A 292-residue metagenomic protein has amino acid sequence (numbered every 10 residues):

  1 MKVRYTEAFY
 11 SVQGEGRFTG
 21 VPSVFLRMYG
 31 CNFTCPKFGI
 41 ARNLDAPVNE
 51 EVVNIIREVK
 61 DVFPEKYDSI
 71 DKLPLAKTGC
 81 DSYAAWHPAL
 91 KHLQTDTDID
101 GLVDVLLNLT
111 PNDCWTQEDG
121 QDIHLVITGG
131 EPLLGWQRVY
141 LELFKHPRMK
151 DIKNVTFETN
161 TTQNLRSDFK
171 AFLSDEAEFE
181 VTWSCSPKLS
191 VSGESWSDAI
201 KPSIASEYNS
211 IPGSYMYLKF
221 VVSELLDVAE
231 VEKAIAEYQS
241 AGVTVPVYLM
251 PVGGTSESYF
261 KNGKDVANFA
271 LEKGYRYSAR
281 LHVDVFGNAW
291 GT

Functional and structural regions predicted by a protein language model:
M1-G20, E51-N54, E58: Short, charged low-complexity linear segments at domain edges
V3, K37-F179: Conserved Radical SAM active-site core
F9-Y10, E15, K77, S278 (+1 more regions): Generic secondary-structure boundary/loop-capping signal
V12, F33-P36: Basic, often amphipathic N-terminal segments
T19-S23, N32-F33: Conserved N-terminal beta1-alpha1 strand-loop-helix module at the mouth
P111-H124, P132-T292: Conserved AdoMet/S-adenosylmethionine-binding subsite of the radical SAM
